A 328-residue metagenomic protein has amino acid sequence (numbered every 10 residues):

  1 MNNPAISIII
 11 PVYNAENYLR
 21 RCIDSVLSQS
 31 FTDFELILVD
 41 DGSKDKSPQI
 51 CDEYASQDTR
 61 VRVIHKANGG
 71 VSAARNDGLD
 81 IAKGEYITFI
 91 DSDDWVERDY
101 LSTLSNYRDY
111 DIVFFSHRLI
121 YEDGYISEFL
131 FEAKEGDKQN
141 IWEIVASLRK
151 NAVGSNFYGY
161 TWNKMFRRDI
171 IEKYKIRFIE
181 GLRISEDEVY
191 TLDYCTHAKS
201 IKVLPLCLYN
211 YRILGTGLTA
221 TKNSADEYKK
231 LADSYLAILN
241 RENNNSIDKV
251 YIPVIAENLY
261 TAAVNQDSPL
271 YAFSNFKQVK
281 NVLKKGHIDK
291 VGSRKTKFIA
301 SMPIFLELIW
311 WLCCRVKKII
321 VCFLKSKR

Functional and structural regions predicted by a protein language model:
M1-L27: N-proximal low-complexity "stem/linker" segments adjacent to membrane-targeting elements
N3-I6, L27-L38, K46, T59-R62: Short loop->beta transition adjacent to catalytic acidic/histidine clusters or analogous donor-positioning motifs
S25, T32, D40-I50, A67 (+1 more regions): A conserved acidic beta->alpha catalytic loop
K66-A82: Glycine-rich, basic loop-to-helix element that forms the pyrophosphate-binding segment of sugar-nucleotide handling
V71, S92-I201, Y209-D226: Donor-binding/catalytic cores of nucleotide-activated saccharide and glycerol-phosphate transferases/polymerases
I87: Short aromatic/hydrophobic "clamp" motif used to bind/position activated sugar donors
L206-G215, A220-S246, N258-T261, N265-L283: Catalytic core of nucleotide-sugar-dependent glycosyltransferases
D267-R328: Membrane-interface aromatic/basic loop that binds lipid-linked glycans or pyrophosphate carriers, typified by
